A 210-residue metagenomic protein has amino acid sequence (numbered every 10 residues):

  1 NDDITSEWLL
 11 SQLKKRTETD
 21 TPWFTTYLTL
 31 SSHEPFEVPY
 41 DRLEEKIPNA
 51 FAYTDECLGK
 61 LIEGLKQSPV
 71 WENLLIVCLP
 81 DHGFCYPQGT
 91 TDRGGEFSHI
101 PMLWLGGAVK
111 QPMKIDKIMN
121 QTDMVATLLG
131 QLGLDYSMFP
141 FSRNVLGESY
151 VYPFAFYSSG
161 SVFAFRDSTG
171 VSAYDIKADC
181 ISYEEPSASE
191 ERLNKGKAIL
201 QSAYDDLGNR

Functional and structural regions predicted by a protein language model:
N1-R210: Solvent-exposed soluble domains appended to multi-pass membrane proteins
